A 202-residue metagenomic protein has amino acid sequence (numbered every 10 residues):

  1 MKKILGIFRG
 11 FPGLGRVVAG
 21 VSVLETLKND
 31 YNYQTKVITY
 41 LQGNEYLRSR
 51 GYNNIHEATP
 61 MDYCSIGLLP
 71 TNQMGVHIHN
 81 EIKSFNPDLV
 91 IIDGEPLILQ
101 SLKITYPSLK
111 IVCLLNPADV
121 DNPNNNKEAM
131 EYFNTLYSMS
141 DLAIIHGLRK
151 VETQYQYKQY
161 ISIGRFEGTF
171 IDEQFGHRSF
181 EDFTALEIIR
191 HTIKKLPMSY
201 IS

Functional and structural regions predicted by a protein language model:
K2-F11, T26-Q73, H77: Conserved nucleotide-sugar phosphate-binding/catalytic loop shared by glycosyltransferases and other
K3, D88-L89, L142: Structural motif
F8-V21: A short, glycine/small-residue-rich beta-strand->loop->alpha-helix junction that serves as a flexible
T39-E45, G94-L97, H146-V151: Short, polar loop motifs at secondary-structure junctions
A58-C64, L115-V120, G168: Short, acidic/turn-prone active-site loops that include or flank metal/cofactor- and phosphate-binding residues
H79-P96: Short N-terminal targeting/anchoring amphipathic segment
T105-N122: Active-site proximal beta-strand in glycosyltransferases
D121-S202: A nucleotide-sugar donor-handling region in carbohydrate enzymes
